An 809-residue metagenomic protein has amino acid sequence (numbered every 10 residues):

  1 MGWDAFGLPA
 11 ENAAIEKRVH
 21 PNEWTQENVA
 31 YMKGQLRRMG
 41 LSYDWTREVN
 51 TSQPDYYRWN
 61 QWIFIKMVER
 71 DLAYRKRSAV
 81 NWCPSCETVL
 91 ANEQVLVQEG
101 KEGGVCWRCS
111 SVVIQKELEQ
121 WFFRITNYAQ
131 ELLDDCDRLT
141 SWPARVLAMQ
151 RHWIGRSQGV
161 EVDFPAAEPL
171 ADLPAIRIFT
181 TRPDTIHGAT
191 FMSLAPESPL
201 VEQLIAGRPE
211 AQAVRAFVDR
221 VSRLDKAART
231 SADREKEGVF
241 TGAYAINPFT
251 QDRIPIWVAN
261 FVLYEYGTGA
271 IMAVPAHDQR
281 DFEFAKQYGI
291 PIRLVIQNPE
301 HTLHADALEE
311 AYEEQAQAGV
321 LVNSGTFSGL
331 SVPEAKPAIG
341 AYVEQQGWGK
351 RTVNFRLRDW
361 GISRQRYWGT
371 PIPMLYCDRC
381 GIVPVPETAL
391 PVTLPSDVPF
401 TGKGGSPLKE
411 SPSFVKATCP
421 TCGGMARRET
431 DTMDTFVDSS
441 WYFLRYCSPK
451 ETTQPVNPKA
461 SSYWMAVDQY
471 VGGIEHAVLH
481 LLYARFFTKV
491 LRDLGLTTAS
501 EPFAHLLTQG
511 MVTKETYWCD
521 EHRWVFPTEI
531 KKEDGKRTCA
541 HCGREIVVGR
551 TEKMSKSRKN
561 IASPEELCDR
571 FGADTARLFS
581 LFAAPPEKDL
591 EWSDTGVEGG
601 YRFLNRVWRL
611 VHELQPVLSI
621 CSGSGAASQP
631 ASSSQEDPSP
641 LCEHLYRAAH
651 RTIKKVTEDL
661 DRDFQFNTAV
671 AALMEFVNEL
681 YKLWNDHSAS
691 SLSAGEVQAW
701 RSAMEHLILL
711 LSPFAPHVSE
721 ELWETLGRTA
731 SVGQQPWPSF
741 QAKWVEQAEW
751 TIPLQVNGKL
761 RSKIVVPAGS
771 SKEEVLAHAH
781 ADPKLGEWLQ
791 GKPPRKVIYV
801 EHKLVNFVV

Functional and structural regions predicted by a protein language model:
D4, R70, Y74-C83, R351-C380 (+7 more regions): Helix-rich, typically C-terminal accessory recognition domains appended to large enzymatic cores
D4, Y56-Q61, R75-A79, T140 (+10 more regions): Structured ligand/cofactor/substrate-binding pocket environments in proteins
E16-I176, P183-D184, A270-P391, V398-F400 (+5 more regions): Residue patterns forming the tRNA-binding/recognition surfaces of aminoacyl-tRNA synthetases and related DALR
K33, R37-G40, Q61, I65 (+15 more regions): Amphipathic, well-packed alpha-helical segments that form the structural scaffold of globular domains
L36-G40, R253-V262, F443-M465, E545-K556 (+4 more regions): Active-site-adjacent bridging/hinge elements
W82, F122, E161-D163, R177-T180 (+25 more regions): Structured core elements
R108, I114, L173, R177-T180 (+5 more regions): Extended, domain-scale alpha-helical bundle/helix-rich regions
A195-S198, G207-Q212, P291-T302, E309 (+7 more regions): Basic, alpha-helical terminal appendages of large translation-related enzymes
